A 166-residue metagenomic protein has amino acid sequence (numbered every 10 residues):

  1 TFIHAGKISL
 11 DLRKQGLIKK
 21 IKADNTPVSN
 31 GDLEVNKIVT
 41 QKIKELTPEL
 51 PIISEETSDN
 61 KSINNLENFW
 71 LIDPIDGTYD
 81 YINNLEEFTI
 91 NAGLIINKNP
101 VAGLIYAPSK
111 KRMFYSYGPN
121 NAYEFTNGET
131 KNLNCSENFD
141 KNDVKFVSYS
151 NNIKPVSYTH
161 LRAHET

Functional and structural regions predicted by a protein language model:
T1-I75: N-terminal subdomain of lithium-sensitive/metallo-dependent phosphomonoesterases centered on the IMPase/IPPase/PAP
S9, D32, I43, T78 (+3 more regions): Residue-level signal for inorganic ion chemistry
A23, I63-N65, L85-E87, K98 (+2 more regions): A generic fold-level signal
K61-S62, Y79-I82, M113: Conserved protein kinase catalytic core
L71-I75, Y79-I95, A102: Glycine-rich active-site/cofactor-binding loop and its immediate structural neighborhood
A92-R162: Acidic beta-strand-loop-alpha-helix segment within the catalytic core of divalent metal-dependent phosphate-processing
